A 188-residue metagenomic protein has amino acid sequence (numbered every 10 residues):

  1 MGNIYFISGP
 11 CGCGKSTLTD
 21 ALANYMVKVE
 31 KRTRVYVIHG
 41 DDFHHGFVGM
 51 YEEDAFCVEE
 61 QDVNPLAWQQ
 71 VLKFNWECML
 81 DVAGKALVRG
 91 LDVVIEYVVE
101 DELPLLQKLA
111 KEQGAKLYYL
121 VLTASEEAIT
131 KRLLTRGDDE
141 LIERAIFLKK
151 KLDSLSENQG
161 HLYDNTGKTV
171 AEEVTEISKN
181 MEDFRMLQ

Functional and structural regions predicted by a protein language model:
I7: Hydrophobic anchor at the beta1->P-loop junction of P-loop NTPases
P10-C11: The conserved Walker
S16: Walker A/P-loop
A23-C78: Conserved substrate/cofactor phosphate-moiety recognition/catalytic segment in nucleotide-dependent phosphotransferases
A67-A115: Glycine-rich phosphate-binding loop used to anchor ATP phosphates in small-molecule kinases, encompassing both
Q113-L133, Y163: Conserved phosphate-donor/acceptor-positioning beta-strand/loop module used by diverse small-molecule
T135-Q188: Small-molecule kinase domains that catalyze NTP-dependent phosphoryl transfer to phosphate-bearing small molecules
